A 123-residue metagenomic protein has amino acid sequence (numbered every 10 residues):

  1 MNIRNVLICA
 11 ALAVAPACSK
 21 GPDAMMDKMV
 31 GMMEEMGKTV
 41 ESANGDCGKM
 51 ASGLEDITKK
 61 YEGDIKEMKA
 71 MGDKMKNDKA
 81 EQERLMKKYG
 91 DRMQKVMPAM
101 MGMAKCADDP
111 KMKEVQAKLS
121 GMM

Functional and structural regions predicted by a protein language model:
M1-A17: Sec-dependent bacterial lipoprotein signal peptides
N5, V14, S42-A43, G102: Secretory pathway export signals and precursors
C18-K59, G121-M123: Immediate post-signal-peptide N-terminus of mature secreted/exported proteins
L54-M123: Compact alpha-helical subdomains of small soluble proteins
